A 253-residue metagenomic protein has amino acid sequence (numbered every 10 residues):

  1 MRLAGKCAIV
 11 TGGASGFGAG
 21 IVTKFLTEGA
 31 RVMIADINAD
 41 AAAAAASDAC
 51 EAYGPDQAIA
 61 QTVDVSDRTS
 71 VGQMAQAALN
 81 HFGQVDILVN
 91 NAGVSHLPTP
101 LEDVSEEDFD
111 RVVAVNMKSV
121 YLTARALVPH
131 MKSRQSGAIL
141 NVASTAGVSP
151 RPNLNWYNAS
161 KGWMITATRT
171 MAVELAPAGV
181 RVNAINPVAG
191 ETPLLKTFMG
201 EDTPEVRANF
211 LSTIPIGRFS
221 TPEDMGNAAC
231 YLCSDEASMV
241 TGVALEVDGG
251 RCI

Functional and structural regions predicted by a protein language model:
R2-M33: Canonical Rossmann dinucleotide-binding motif of NAD(H)/NADP(H)-dependent dehydrogenases/reductases, specifically
S95-P98, S149, C230, T241-I253: Short C-terminal tail/terminal secondary-structure segment of NAD(P)H-dependent dehydrogenase/reductase domains
T99-L101, S105-D110, I139, V206 (+1 more regions): Substrate-binding pocket helix/loop in short-chain dehydrogenase/reductase
A124, S160, T168: Active-site helix of classical SDR
P129, V173-P177, S238: Alpha-helical segment proximal to the catalytic Tyr-Lys
S144: Residue(s) in the substrate-gating loop at a strand-loop-helix junction that position the organic substrate next
A184, A208-E236, V240, V247-G249: C-terminal helical subdomain
